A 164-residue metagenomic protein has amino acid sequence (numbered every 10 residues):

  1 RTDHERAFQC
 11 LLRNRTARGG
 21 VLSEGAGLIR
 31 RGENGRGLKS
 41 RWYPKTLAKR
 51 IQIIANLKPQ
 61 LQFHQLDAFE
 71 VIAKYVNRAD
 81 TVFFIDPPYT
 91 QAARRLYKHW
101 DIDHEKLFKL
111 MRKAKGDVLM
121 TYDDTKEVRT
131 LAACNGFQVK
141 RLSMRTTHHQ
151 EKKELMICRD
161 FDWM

Functional and structural regions predicted by a protein language model:
R1-F84, P88-R94, T125: SAM-dependent nucleic-acid methyltransferase catalytic core
R95-H99: Short, solvent-exposed loop/turn segments at secondary-structure boundaries
W100-M164: Long, positively charged, glycine-interspersed low-complexity recognition regions
